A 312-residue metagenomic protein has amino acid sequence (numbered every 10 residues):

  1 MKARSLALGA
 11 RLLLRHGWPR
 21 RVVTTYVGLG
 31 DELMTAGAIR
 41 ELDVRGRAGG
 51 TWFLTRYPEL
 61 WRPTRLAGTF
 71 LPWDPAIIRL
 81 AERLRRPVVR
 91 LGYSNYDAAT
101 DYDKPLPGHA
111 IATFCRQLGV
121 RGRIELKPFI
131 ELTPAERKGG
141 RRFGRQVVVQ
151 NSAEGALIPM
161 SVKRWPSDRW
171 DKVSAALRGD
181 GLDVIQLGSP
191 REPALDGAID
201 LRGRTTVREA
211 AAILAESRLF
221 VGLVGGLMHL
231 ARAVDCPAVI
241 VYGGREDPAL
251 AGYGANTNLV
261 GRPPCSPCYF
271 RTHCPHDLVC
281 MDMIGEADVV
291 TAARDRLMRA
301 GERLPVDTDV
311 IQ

Functional and structural regions predicted by a protein language model:
M1-Q312: Catalytic machinery of carbohydrate-active enzymes, primarily nucleotide-sugar-dependent glycosyltransferases
